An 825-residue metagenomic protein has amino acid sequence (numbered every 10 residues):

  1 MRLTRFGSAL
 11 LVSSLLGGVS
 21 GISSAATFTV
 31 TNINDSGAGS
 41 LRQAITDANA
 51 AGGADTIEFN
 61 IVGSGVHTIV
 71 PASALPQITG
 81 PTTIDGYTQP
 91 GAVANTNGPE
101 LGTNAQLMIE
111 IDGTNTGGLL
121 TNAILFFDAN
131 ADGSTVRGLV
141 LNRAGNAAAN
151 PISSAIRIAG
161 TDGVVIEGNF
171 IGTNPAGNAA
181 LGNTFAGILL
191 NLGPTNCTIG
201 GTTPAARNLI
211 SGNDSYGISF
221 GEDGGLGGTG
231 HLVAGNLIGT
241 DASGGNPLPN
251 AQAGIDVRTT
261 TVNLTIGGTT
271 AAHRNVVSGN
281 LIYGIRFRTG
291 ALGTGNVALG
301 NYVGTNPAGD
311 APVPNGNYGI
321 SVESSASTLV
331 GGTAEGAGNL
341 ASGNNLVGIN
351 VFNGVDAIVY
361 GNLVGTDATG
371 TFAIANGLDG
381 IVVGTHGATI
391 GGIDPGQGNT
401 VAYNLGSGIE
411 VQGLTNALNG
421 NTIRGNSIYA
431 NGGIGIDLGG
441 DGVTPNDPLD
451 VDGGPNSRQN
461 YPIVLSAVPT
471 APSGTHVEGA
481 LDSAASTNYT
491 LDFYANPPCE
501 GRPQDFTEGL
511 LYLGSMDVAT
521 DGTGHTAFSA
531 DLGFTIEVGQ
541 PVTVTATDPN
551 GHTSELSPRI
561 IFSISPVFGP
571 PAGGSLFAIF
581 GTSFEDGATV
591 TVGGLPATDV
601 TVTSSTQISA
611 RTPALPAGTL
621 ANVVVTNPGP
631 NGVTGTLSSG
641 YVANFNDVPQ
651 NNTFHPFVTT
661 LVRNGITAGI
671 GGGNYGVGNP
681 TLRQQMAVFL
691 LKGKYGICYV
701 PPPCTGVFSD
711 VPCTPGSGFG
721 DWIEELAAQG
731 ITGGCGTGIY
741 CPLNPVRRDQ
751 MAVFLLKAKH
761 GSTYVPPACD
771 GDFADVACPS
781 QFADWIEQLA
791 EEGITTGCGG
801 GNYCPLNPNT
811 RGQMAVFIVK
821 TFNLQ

Functional and structural regions predicted by a protein language model:
M1-A26: Sec-dependent, cleavable N-terminal signal peptides
L15, I22-E167, T173-F185, P204-N213 (+9 more regions): N-terminal, post-signal-peptide segments of secreted/periplasmic proteins
A26, D55-I57, H67, G80-T82 (+24 more regions): The right-handed parallel beta-helix/beta-solenoid scaffold, focusing on the short coil/turn and N-cap positions
I45-G52, I61, T88, V140-R143 (+7 more regions): Sec/Tat-exported extracytoplasmic proteins
I78-T79, Q106, N130-A131, V136 (+29 more regions): Parallel beta-helix/beta-solenoid
R559-A643: Ser/Thr/Pro-rich low-complexity tracts
G640-T653, A668-R683, A687-G718, G733-D749 (+3 more regions): Feature responds to low-complexity, polar/acidic, surface-exposed segments characteristic of secreted/exported proteins
